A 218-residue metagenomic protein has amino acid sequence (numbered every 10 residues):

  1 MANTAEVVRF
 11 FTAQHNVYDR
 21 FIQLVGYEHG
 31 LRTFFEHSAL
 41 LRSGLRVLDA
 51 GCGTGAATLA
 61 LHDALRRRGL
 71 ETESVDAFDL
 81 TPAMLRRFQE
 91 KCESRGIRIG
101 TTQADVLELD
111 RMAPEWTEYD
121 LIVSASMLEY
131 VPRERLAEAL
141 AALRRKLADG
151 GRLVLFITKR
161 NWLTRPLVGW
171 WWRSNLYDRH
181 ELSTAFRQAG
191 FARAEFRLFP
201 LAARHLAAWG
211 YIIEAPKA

Functional and structural regions predicted by a protein language model:
M1-N16: N-terminal, positively charged/glycine-rich alpha-helical extensions of SAM-dependent methyltransferases
V17-F34: Conserved SAM-binding loop and adjacent beta-strand
L48-A50, T54-E108: Class I SAM-dependent methyltransferase SAM/SAH-binding core
V123: A conserved beta-strand element that flanks and buttresses the S-adenosyl-L-methionine
A137-D149: A short glycine-rich, Lys/Arg-flanked "PGG" loop and its adjoining helix->strand segment in the class I
G150-I157: Conserved beta-strand signature within the Rossmann-like core of class I S-adenosyl-L-methionine
T158-R173: Short, glycine-/aromatic-enriched active-site segment of Class I SAM-dependent methyltransferases
N175-G190: Short alpha-helix
